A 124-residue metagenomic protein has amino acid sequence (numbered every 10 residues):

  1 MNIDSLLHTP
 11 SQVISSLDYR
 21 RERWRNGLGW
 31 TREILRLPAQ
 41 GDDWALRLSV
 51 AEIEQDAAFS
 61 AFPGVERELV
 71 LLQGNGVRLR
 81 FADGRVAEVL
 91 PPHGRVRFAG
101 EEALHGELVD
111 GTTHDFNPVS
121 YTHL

Functional and structural regions predicted by a protein language model:
M1-D42, F59-G64, R78-F116: A short, N-terminal "cap"/entry segment at the start of jelly-roll beta-barrel domains of the cupin/DSBH fold
L35, S49-A51, V119: Conserved hydrophobic/aromatic positions in well-ordered beta-strands
D42-Q55: Short, positively charged
E68-G76, V119: Short, conserved beta-strand element in jelly-roll/cupin
T122-H123: Conserved small/polar residues in nucleotide/adenosyl-binding loops
